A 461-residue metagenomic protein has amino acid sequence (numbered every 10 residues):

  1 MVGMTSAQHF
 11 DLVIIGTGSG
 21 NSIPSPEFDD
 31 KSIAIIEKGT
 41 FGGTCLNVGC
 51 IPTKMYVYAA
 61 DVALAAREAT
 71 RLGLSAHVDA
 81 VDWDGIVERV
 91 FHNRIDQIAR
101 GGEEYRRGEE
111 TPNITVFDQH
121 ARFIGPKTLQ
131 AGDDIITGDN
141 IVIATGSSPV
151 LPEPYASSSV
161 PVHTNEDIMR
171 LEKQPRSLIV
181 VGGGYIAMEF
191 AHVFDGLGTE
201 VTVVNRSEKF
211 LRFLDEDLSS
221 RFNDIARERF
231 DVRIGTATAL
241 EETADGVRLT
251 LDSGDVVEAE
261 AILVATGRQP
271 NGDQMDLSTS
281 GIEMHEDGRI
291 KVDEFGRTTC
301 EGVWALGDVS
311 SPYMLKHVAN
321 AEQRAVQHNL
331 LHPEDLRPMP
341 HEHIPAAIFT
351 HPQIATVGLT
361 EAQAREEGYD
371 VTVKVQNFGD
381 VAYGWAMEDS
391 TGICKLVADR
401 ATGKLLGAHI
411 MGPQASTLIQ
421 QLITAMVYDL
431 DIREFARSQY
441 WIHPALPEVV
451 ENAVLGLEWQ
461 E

Functional and structural regions predicted by a protein language model:
V2-F10, T17-G18, I23-K31, I36-Q174 (+6 more regions): Glycine-rich flavin
A7-F10, A131-N140, D252-A261, G272 (+1 more regions): Core beta-strand elements of the Rossmann-like FAD/NAD(P) dinucleotide-binding domain in flavoenzyme oxidoreductases
F10-G39, T44, I51, M55-A65 (+2 more regions): Flexible, glycine-rich terminal cap/loop adjacent to redox cofactors in electron-transfer oxidoreductases
V13-I15, A121-R122, I136-G146, V180-V181 (+5 more regions): Short hydrophobic core segments
I14, I35, I179-V181, A187 (+1 more regions): Hydrophobic Val/Ile/Leu positions in short beta-strands of Rossmann-like dinucleotide-binding domains
C50, T145-E200, V204, V232 (+3 more regions): Glycine-rich dinucleotide-binding loop and its adjacent helix/turn
T115-D118, R122-Q130, L197-E294, L359 (+1 more regions): A Rossmann-like FAD-binding core segment of flavoenzymes
S159-P175, V256-P333: FAD-site-proximal beta/loop scaffold in flavoenzymes
